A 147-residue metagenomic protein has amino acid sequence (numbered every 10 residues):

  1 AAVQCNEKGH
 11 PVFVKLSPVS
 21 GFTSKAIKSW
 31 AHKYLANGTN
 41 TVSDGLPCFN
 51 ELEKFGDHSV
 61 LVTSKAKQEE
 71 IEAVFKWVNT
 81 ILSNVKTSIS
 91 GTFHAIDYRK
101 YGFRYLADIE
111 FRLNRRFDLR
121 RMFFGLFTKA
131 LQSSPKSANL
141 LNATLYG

Functional and structural regions predicted by a protein language model:
A1-G147: Residue-level recognition of single "structural anchor" positions that define or cap local secondary structure
